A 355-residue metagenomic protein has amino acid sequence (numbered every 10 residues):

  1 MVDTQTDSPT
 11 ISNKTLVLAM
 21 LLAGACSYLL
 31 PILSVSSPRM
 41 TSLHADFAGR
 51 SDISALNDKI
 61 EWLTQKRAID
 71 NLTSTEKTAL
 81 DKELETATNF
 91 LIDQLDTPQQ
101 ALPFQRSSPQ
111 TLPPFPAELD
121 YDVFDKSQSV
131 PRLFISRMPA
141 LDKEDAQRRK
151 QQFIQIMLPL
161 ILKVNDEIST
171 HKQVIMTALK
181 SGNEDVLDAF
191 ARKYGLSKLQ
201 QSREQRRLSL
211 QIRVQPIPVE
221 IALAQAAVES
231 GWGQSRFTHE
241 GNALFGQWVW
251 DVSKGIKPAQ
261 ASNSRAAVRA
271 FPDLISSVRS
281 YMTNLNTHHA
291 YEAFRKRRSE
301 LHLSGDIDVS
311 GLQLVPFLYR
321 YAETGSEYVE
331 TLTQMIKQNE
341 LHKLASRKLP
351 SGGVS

Functional and structural regions predicted by a protein language model:
V2-A224, V228-S355: Catalytic cores of secreted/periplasmic lytic hydrolases that degrade extracellular macromolecules
